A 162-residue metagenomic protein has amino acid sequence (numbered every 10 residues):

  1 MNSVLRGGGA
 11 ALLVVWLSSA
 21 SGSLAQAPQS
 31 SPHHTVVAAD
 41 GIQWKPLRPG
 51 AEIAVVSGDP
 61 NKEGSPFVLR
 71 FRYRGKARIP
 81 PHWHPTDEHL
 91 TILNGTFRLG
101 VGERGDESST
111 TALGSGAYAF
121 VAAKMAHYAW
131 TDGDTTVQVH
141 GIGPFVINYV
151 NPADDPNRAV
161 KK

Functional and structural regions predicted by a protein language model:
M1-L5: N-terminal secretory signal peptides that target proteins for export/translocation
G8-A20: Bacterial N-terminal signal peptides
L24-S65, P152-K162: A short, N-terminal "cap"/entry segment at the start of jelly-roll beta-barrel domains of the cupin/DSBH fold
H33-T35, S108, Y128-K162: Double-stranded beta-helix
A54-S57, L69-P81: N-terminal post-signal-peptidase region of extra-cytosolic proteins
R74-A77, W83-R104: Glycine- and acidic-residue-biased ligand/ion/polar-headgroup-sensing regions
I79-P81, L99-G100, V121, A126-D132: Short beta-strand His + acidic residue motifs that chelate non-heme Fe in jelly-roll/DSBH and cupin folds
E103-K124: Short acidic-glycine-tyrosine-enriched beta hairpin
